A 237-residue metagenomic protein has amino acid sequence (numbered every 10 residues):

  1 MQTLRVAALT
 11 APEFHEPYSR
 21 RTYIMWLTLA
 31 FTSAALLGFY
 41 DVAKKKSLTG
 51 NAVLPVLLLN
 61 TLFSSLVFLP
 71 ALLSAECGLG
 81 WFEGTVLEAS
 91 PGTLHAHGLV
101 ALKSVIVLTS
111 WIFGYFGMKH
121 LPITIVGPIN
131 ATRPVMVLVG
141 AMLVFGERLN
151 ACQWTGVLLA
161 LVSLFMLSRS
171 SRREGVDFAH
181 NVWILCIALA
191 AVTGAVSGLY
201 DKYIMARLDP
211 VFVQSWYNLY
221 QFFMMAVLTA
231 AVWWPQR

Functional and structural regions predicted by a protein language model:
T3-V6, A11, H15-F31, T132-A195 (+1 more regions): Juxtamembrane helix-loop boundary signature in multi-pass membrane transporters
I24-L36, S90-I106, R148-L161, F212-F223: Structural signature of hydrophobic alpha-helical transmembrane segments
W26-L29, L54-E76, H97, V182-L189 (+1 more regions): Hydrophobic alpha-helical transmembrane segments of multi-pass integral membrane proteins, especially transporters
W26-T32, G80-F113, N130, N181-V192 (+1 more regions): Loop-to-transmembrane-helix transition segments
G38, L69, S104, L108 (+3 more regions): Hydrophobic/small/kink-forming positions within alpha-helical transmembrane segments of polytopic membrane proteins
T49-V56, F113-I129, M205-V213: Structural motif at transmembrane-helix junctions in multi-pass transporters
F63-V67, I129-L143, Y220-M224: Alpha-helical transmembrane segments of compact multi-pass small-molecule transporters, enriched in specific families
E76-T93, G146-R148, G175, L199-F212 (+1 more regions): Membrane-interface helix termini and inter-helical loops of multi-pass transporters
